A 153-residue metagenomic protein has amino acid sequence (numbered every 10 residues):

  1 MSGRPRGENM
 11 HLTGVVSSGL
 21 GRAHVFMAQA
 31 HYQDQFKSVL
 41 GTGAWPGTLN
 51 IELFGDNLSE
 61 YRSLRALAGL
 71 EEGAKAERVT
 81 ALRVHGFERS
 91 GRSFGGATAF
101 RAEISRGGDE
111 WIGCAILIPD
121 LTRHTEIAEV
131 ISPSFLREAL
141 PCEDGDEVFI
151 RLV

Functional and structural regions predicted by a protein language model:
S2-I131, D144, V148-I150: Long, compositionally biased stretches
S132-E138: Short alpha-helix capping/helix-loop boundary micro-motifs
A139-E143: A short glycine-leucine-enriched loop at secondary-structure breakpoints that most characteristically corresponds
